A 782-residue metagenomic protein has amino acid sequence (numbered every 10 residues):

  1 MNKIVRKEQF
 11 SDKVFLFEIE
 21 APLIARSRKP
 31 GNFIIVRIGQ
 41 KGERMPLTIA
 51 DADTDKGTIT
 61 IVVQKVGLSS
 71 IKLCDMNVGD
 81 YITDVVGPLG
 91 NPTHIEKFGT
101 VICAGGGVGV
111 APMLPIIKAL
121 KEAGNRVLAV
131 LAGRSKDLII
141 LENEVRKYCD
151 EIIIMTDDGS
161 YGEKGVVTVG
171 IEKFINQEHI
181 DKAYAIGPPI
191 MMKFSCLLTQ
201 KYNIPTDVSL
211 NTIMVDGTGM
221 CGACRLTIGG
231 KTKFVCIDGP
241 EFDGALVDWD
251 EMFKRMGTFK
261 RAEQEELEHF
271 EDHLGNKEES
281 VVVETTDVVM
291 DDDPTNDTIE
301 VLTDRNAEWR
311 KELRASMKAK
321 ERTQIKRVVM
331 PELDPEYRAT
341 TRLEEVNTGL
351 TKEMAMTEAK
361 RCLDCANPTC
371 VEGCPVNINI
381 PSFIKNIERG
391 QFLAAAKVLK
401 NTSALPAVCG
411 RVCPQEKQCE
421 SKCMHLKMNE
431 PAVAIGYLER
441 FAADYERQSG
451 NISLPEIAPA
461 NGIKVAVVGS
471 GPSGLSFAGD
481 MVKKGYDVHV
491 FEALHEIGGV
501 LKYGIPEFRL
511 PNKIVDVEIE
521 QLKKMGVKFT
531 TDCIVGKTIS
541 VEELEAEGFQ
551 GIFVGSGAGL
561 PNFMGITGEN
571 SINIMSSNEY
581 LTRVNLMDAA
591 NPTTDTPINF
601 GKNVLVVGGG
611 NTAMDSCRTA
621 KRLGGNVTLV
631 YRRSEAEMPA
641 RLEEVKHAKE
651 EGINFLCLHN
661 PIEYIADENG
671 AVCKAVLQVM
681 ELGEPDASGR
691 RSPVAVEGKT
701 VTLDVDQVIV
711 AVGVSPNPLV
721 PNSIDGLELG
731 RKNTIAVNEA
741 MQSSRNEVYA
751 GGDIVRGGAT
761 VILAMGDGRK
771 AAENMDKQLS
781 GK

Functional and structural regions predicted by a protein language model:
M1-D80: Ferredoxin-reductase
L68-V215: FNR/FR-type flavoprotein reductase catalytic core
R134-N143, D487-V490, L494-M525, F529 (+1 more regions): Rossmann-like dinucleotide-binding cores of NAD(P)H-dependent redox enzymes
P240, W249-N461, N512, V554-M575 (+10 more regions): Ferredoxin-type iron-sulfur electron-transfer modules and their immediate structural context
A442-P459, V517-K537, P561-L623, L729-S744: Glycine-rich dinucleotide-binding loop and its adjacent helix/turn
P459, K464-V468, D516-I566, E663-V676 (+3 more regions): Feature captures the FAD/FMN-dependent oxidoreductase FAD-binding
K464-D487, A613-K621: N-terminal Rossmann-like FAD-binding beta1-loop-alpha1 element of flavoenzymes
N570-G601, P685-G758: FAD-site-proximal beta/loop scaffold in flavoenzymes
